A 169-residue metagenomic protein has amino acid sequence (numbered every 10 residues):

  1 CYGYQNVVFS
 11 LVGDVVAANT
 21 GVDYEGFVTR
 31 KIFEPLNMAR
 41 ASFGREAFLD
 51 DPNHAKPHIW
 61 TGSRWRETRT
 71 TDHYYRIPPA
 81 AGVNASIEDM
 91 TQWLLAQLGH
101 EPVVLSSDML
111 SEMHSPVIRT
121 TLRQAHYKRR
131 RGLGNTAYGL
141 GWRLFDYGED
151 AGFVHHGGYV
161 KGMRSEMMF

Functional and structural regions predicted by a protein language model:
C1-K161: Short, surface-exposed loop or secondary-structure junction motifs that flank catalytic or metal-binding residues
H155, R164-F169: Short, surface-exposed beta-strand/loop micro-motifs that present aromatic residues
